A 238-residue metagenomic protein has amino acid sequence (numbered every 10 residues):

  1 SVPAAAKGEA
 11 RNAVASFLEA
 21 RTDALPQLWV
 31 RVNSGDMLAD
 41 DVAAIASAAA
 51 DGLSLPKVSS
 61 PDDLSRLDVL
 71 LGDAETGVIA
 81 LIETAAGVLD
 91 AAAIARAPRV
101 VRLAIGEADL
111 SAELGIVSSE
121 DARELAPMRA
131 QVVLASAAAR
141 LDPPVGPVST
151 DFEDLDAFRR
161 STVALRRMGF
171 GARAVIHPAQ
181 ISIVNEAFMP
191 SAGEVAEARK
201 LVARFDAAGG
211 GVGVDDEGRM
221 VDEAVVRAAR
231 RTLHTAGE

Functional and structural regions predicted by a protein language model:
S1-E238: Expand to "…catalyze enediolate/carbanion chemistry for C-C bond making/breaking, isomerization, decarboxylation
